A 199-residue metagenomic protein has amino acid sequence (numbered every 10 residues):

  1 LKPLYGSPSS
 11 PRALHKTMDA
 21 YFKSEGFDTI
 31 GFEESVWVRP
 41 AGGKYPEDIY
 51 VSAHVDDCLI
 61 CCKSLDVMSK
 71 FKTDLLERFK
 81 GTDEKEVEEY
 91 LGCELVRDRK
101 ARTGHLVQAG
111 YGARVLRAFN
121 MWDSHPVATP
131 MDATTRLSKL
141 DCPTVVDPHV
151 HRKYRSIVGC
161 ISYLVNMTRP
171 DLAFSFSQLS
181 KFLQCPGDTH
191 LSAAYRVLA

Functional and structural regions predicted by a protein language model:
L1-A199: Long, low-complexity, charge-biased intrinsically disordered regions
